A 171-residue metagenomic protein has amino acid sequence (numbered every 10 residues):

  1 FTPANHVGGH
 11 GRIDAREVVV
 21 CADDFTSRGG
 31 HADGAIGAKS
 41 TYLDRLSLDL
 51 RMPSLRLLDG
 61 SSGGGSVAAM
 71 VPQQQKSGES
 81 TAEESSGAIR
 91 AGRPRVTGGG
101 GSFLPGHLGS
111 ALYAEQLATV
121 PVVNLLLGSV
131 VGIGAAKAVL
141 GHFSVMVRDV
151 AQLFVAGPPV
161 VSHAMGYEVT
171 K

Functional and structural regions predicted by a protein language model:
F1-V18, D24-G29, A38: Intrinsically disordered, low-complexity segments enriched in small/flexible residues
T2-R12, L50-L57, G141: Basic, glycine-enriched DNA-binding surface that flanks or lies within the catalytic cores of DNA
P3-V7, A38-L43, L108-G109, S129-V131: Short alpha-helical segments and helix-capping/turn motifs at coil-helix boundaries
V19, A32-I36, L104-P105: Glycine-rich phosphate- or other oxyanion-binding loops that anchor nucleotides, phosphorylated ligands
S27-G64, G92-R95: A conserved hydrophobic secondary-structure block that centers on an alpha-helix together with its immediately flanking
L58-K171: Conserved catalytic cores of soluble enzyme domains, especially glycine-rich substrate-binding beta-alpha loops
